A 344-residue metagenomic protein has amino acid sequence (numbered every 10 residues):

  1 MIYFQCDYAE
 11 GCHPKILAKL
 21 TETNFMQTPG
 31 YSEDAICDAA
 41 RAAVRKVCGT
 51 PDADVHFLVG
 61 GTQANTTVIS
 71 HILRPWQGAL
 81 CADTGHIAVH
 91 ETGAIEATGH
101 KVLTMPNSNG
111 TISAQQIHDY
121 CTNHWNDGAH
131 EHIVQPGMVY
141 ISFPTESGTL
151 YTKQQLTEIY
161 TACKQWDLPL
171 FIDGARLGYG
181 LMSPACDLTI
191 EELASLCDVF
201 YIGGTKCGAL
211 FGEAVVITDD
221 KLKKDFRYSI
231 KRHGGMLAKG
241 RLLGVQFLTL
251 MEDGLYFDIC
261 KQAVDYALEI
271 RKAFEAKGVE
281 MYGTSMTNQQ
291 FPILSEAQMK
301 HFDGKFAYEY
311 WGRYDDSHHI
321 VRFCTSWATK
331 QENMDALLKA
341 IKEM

Functional and structural regions predicted by a protein language model:
Y3-C6, V55-V59, C81-A82, I141 (+5 more regions): General beta-strand structural signal in soluble alpha/beta enzymes
H13-G61, D83-A88, A94: Conserved N-terminal alpha-helix of the aminotransferase class I/II PLP-enzyme fold
H71-V89, H118: Conserved PLP-anchoring active-site segment centered on the Schiff-base-forming lysine
R74-W76, L268-K342: Conserved C-terminal alpha-helix-loop-beta "cap" of PLP-dependent enzymes that closes/shapes the active-site mouth
G99-G137, I141-P144, Y151-E158: PLP-dependent aminotransferase-class I/II
Q135-P136, S142-T145, L150, D187-T287: Active-site C-terminal subdomain of aminotransferase-like
Y151-S183: Catalytic PLP-binding core of fold-type I/II PLP enzymes
